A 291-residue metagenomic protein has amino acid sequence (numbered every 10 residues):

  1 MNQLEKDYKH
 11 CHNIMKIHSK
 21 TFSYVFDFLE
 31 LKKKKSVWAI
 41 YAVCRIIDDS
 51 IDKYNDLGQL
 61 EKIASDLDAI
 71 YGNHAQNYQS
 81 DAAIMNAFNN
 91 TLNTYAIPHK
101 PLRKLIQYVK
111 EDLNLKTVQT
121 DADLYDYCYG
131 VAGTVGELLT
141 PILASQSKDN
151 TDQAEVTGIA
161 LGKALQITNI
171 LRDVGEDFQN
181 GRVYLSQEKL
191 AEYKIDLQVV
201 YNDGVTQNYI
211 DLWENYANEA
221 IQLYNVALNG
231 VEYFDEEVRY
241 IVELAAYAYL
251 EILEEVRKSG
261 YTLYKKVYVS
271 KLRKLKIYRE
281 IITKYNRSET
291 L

Functional and structural regions predicted by a protein language model:
M1-A164, L171, G175-L291: Catalytic cores of Mg2+-dependent Asp-rich isoprenoid enzymes
